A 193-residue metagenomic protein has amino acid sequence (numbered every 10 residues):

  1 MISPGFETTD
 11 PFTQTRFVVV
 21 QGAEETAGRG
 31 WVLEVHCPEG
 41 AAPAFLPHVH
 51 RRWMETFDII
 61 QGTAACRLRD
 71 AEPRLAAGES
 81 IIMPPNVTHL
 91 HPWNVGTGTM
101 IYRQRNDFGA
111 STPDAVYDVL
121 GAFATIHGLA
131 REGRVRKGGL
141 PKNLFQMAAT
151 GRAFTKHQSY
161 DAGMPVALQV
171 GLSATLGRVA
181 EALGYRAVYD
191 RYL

Functional and structural regions predicted by a protein language model:
M1-R16, V20-W31, C37, A41-P47 (+2 more regions): Jelly-roll (double-stranded beta-helix
F57: Structured binding elements
I60-Q61: A cytosolic small-molecule/anion-sensing beta-strand core signal
